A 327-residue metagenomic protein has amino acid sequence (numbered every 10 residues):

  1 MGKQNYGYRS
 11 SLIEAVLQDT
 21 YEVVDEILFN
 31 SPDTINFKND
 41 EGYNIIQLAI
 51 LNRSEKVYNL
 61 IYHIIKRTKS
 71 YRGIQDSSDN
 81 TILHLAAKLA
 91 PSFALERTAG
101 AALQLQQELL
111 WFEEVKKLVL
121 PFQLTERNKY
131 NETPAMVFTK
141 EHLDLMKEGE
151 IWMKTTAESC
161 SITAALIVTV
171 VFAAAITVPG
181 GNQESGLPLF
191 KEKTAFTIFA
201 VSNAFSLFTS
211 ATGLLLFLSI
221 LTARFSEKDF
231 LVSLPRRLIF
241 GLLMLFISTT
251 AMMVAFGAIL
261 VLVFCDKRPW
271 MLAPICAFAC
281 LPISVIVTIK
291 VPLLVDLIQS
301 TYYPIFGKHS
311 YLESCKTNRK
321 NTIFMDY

Functional and structural regions predicted by a protein language model:
M1-A165, I176-P188, F217-F230, F264-P269 (+2 more regions): Acidic, Ser/Thr- and Pro/Gly-rich low-complexity regulatory segments
S10, Y43-N44, K154-A164, T194-F208 (+2 more regions): Transmembrane alpha-helices of multi-pass eukaryotic membrane proteins
A15-L17, Y21, E55, I198 (+1 more regions): C-terminal substrate/ligand-recognition segments
I46, I167-V171, A175, F205 (+2 more regions): Membrane-proximal extracellular juxtamembrane segment immediately upstream of a following transmembrane helix
T81, A251-M252, A258-L260, F264-C265: A broadly tuned "polar low-complexity/structure-edge" signature
A165-V171, S210-F217, M252-A255, I259 (+2 more regions): Helical transmembrane-bundle signal
K191: Cys/His-rich Zn2+-coordinating "finger/knuckle" modules used by eukaryotic regulatory proteins
